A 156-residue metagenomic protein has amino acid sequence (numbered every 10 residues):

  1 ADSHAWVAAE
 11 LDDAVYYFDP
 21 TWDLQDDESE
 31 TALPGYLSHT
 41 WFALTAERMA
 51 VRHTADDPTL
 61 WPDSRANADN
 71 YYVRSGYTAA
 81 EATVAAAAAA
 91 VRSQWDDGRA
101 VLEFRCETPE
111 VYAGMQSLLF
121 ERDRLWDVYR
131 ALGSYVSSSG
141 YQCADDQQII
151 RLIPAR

Functional and structural regions predicted by a protein language model:
A1-E47: Hydrophobic/aromatic-rich core segments of domains that either
L44-R156: N-terminal accessory/pre-domain segments preceding catalytic cores
